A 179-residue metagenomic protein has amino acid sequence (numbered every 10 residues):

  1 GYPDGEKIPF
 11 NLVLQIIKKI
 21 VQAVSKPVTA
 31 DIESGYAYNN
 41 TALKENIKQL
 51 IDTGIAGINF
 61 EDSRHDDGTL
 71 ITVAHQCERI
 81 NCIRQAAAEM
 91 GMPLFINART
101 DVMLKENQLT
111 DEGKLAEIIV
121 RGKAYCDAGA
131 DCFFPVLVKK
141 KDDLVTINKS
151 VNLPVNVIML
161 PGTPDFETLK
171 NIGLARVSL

Functional and structural regions predicted by a protein language model:
G1-L179: Alpha/beta enzyme core
